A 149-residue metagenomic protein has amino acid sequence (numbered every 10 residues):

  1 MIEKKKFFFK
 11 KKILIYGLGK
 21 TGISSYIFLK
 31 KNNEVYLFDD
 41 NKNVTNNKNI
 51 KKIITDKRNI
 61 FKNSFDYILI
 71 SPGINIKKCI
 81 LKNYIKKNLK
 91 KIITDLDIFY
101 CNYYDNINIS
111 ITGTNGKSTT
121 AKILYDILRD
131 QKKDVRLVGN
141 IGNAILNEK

Functional and structural regions predicted by a protein language model:
M1-T94: N-terminal leader/targeting and accessory segments in enzymes
K11-K12, I27-K30, I60-F65, I76-K149: Phosphate-binding loop of NTP-binding sites
